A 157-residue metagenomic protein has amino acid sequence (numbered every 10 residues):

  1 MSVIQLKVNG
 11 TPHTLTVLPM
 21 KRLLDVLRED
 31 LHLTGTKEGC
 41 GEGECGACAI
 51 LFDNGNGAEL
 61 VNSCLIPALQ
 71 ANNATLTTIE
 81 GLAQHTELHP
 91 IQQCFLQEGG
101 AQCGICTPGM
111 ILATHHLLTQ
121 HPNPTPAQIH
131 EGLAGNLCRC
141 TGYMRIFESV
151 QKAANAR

Functional and structural regions predicted by a protein language model:
M1-R157: Signature of N-terminal electron-transfer/Fe-S-associated modules in redox systems
